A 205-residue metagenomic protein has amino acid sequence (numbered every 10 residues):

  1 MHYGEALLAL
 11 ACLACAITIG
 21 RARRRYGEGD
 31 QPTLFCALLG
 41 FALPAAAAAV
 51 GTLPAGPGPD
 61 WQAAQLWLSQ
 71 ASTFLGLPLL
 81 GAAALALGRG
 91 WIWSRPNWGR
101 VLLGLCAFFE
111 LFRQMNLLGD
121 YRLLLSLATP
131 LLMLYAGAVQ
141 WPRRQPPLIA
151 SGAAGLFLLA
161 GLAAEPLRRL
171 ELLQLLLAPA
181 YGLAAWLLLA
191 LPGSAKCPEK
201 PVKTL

Functional and structural regions predicted by a protein language model:
M1-W67, K200-L205: N-terminal topogenic module of multi-pass integral membrane proteins
G4-L7, C36-L43, Q65-S72, L102 (+4 more regions): Physicochemical signature of membrane-embedded alpha-helices that form the seven-helix bundle of GPCRs, emphasizing
E5-T18, T73-G88, T129-A136, L176-A195: Hydrophobic cores of alpha-helical transmembrane segments in multi-pass inner/ER membrane proteins, independent
A22-C36, D60-W61, G88-N97, A138-P147 (+1 more regions): Membrane-interface helix-boundary motifs at transmembrane edges
L43-V50, L103-Q114, G152-E165: Aromatic-anchored segments of alpha-helical transmembrane domains
P59-D60, L111-R122, A164-L170: Membrane-interface helix caps and helix-loop-helix hairpins in membrane proteins
L66-G137: Membrane-proximal helix-loop-helix units in multi-pass membrane proteins
A136-L205: C-terminal transmembrane-bundle signature of multipass membrane proteins, characterized by strong activation on
